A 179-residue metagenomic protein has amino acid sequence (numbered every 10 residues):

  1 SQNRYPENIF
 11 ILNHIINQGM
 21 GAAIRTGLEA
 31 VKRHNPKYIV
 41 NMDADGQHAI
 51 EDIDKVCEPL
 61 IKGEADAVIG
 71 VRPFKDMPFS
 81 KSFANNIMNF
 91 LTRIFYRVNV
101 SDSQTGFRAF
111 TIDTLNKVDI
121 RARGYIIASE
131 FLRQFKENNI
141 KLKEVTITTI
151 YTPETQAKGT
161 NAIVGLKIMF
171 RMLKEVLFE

Functional and structural regions predicted by a protein language model:
S1, V56, F131: Aromatic/hydrophobic pocket-lining residues that form π-stacking "cages" and hydrophobic walls in ligand
S1-L12: Acidic donor-binding segment of Leloir-type glycosyltransferases
Q2-R4, V31, L60, F135: A generic structural signal for well-ordered alpha-helical segments
H14-R33, Y38, I50-Y125, Y151-I168 (+1 more regions): Acceptor/aglycone-binding surface of glycosyltransferases and processive sugar-polymer synthases
N99, R121-R123, L132-I150: Catalytic donor-sugar/metal-binding loop of nucleotide-sugar-dependent glycosyltransferases
